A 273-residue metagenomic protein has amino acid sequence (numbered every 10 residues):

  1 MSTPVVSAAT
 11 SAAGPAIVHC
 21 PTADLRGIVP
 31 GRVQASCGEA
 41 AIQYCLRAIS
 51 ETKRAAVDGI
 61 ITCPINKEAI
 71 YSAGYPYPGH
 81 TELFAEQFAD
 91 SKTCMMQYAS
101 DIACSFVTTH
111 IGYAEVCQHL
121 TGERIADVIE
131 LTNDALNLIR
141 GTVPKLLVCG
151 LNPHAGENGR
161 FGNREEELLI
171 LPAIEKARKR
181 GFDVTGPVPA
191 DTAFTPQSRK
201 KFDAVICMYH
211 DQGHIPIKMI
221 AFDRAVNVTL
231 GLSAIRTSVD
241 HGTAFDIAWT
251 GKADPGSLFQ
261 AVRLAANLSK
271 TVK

Functional and structural regions predicted by a protein language model:
M1-H80, E123-M208, Q212-N227, L232-T237 (+2 more regions): Contiguous, glycine/small-aliphatic-enriched amphipathic segments in soluble metabolic enzymes
Y75-S105, T109-G112: Flexible loop/hinge segments that line or gate small-molecule binding clefts
E82-E86, D90-S91, I111-N137: Active-site glycine-rich loop that binds ribose-phosphate moieties when present
T109-V116, G156, T250: Amphipathic alpha-helix from the class-I
